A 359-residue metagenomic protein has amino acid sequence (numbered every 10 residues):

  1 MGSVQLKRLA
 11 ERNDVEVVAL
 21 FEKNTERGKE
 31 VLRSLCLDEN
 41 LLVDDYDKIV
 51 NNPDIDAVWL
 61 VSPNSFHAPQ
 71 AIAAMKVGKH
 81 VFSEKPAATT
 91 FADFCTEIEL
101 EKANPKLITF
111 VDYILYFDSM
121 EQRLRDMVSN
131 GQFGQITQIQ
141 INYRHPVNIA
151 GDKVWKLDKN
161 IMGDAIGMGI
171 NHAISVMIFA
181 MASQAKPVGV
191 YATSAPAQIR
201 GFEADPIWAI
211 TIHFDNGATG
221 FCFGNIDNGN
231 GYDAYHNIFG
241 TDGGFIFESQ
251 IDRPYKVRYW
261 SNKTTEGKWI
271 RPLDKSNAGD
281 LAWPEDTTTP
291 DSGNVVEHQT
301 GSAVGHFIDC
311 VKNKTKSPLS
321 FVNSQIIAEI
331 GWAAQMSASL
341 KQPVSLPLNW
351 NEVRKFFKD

Functional and structural regions predicted by a protein language model:
M1-C36: N-terminal Rossmann-like dinucleotide-binding module
E30-D38, E97-N104: Short, conserved SAM-binding/catalytic segment of Class I S-adenosyl-L-methionine-dependent methyltransferases
E39-Y46: Conserved SAM-binding strand-loop segment of SAM-dependent methyltransferases
A57, P63-N64, A68-Y116, G131: Beta-strand-loop-alpha-helix segment that lines the small-molecule cofactor/substrate pocket of alpha/beta enzymes
L107, G134-Q138, M336-D359: C-terminal capping/lid region of NAD(P)-dependent oxidoreductase domains
L107, L115-F202, K341: Predominantly a Rossmann-like dinucleotide-binding segment in NAD(P)-dependent oxidoreductases
N171, I199, F223-Y232: Glycine-rich phosphate/pyrophosphate-binding beta-alpha loops
N237, D242-L319, V344, W350-D359: C-terminal glycine/acidic-rich active-site capping loop/insertion
